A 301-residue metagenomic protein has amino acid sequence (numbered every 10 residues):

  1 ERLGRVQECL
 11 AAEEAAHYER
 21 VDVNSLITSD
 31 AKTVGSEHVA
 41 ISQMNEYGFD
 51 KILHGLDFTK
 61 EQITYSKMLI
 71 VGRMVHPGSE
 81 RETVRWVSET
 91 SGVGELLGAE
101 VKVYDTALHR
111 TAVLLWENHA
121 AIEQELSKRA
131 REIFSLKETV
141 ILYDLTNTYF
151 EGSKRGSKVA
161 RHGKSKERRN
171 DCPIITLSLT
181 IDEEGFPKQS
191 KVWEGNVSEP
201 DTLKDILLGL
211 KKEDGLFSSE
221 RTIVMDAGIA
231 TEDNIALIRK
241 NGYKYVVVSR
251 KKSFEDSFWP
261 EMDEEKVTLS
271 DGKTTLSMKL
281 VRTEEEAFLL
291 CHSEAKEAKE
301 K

Functional and structural regions predicted by a protein language model:
E1-R161, D171, S178-V192, N196-S198 (+1 more regions): Dynamic "connector" segments at or just before major functional cores
E138, S218-E220, G242: A general structural motif
E151-S157, K188-K191, E232-L237, D256-E261: Short acidic, glycine/serine/threonine-rich loops at helix termini
R168-D171, V247: Acidic, His- and aromatic-enriched active-site or binding-groove loops in soluble protein domains that engage sugars
I175, Q189-V192, N241-K244, V248-K301: An anionic, glycine-rich sequence signature occurring as long contiguous blocks
S198, I223-D233, K251-F254: Acidic, metal-coordinating catalytic cores used for nucleic-acid/nucleotide bond scission and strand-transfer chemistry
D201-E220: Short, basic/hydrophobic alpha-helical segments
K211, A227-K240: RNase H-like DDE/DDD metal-dependent nuclease/strand-transfer catalytic core used by mobile genetic elements
